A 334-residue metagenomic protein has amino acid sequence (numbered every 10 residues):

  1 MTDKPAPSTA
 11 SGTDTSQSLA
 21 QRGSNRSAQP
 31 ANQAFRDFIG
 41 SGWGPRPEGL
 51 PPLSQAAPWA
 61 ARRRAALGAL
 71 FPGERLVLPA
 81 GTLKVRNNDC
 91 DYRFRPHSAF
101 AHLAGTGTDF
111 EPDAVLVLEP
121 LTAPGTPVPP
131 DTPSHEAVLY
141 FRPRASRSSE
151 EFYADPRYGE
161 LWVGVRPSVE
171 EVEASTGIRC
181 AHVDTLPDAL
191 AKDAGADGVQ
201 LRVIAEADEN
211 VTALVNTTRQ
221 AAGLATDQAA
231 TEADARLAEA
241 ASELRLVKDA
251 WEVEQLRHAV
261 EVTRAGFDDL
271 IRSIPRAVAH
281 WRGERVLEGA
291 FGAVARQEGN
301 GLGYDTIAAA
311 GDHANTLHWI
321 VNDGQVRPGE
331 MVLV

Functional and structural regions predicted by a protein language model:
M1-G266: A composition/biophysics-driven feature that prefers long, compositionally simple stretches
N25, L53, A57, L246 (+2 more regions): Hydrophobic alpha-helical scaffolding
I39, I178, I204, I271-I274 (+2 more regions): Weak global preference for isoleucine
V85-P96, V215-N216, Q220-A225, A235-A240 (+1 more regions): Short catalytic-site patches enriched in acidic/histidine residues that coordinate or position cofactors/metals
H97-S98, G266-F267, R276, P328-G329: Alpha-helix boundary/interfacial micro-motifs
A189, N210, R272, G311-D312: Short secondary-structure capping/turn micro-motifs that flank functional sites
R245-E298, Y304: Active-site pocket-lining segments that scaffold enzyme catalytic pockets across diverse folds
